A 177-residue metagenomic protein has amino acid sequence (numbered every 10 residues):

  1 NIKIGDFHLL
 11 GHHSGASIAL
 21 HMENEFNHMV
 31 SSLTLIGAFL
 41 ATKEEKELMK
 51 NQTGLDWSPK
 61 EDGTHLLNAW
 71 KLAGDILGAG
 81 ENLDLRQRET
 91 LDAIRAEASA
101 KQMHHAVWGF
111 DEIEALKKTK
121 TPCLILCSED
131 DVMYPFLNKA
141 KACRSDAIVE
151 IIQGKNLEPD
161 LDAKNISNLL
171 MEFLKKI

Functional and structural regions predicted by a protein language model:
N1-F7: Conserved acidic catalytic loop of the alpha/beta-hydrolase fold
L9-G11, I36: Short beta-strand immediately N-terminal to the catalytic nucleophile in serine-hydrolase-like folds
G11-G15, A19: Gly/Ala-rich beta-loop-alpha elbow adjacent to hydrolase catalytic centers
H13-S14, F39, A106-E112, E129-V132: Short beta->alpha connector loops
L20, N24-E25, S31-D62: Flexible "cap/lid" loop of the alpha/beta hydrolase fold
E44-E45, K60-K117: Conserved alpha/beta-hydrolase catalytic His-Asp/Glu region
C123-D162: Conserved loop-alpha-helix segment in the C-terminal half of the alpha/beta-hydrolase fold that carries the catalytic
P159-F173: Post-His helix in hydrolase/transferase enzymes
